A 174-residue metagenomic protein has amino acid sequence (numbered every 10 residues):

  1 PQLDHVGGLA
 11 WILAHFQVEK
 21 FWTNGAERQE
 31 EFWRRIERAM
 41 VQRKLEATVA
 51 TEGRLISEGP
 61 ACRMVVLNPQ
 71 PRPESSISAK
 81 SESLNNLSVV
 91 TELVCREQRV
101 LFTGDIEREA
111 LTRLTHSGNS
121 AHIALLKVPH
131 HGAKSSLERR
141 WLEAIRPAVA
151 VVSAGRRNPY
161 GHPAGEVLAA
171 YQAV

Functional and structural regions predicted by a protein language model:
P1-V174: Non-globular, low-confidence helical/coil segments that flank catalytic cores
